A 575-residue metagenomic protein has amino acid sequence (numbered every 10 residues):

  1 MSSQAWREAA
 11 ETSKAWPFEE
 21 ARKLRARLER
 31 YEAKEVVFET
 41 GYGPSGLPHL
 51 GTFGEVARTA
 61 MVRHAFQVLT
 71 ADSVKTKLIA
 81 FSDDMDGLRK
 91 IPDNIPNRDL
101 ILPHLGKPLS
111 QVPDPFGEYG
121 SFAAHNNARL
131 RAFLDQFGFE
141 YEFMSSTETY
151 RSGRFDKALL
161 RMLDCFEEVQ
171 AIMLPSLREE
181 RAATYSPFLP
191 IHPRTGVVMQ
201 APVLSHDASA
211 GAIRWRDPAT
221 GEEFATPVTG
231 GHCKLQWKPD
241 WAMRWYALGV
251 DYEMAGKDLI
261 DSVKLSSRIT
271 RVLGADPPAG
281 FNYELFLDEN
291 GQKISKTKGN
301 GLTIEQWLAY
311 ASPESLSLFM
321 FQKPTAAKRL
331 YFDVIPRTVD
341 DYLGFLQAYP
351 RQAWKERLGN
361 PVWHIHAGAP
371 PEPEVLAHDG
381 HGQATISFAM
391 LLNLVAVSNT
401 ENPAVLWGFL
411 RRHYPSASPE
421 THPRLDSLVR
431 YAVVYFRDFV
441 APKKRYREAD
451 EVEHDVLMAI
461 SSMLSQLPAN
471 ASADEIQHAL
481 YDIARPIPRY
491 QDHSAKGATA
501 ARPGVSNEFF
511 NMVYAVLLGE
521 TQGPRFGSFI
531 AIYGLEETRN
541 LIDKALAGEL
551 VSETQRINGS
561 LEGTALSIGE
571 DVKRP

Functional and structural regions predicted by a protein language model:
M1-E35, P48, A71-I79, Q170 (+2 more regions): Basic, alpha-helical terminal appendages of large translation-related enzymes
S2-P96, D240-S262: N-terminal catalytic cores of NTP/NDP-binding nucleotidyl/phosphoryl-transfer enzymes
L24-R27, R63, A123-L134, T229-D240 (+1 more regions): Structured alpha-helical segments in the cores of large, soluble enzyme domains
L69-V74, R129-E142: A structural motif corresponding to the C-terminal end of an alpha-helix and its immediate exit/capping segment
M85-L102, A158-L159, L163, K293 (+1 more regions): Charged, often glycine-rich, active-site loop that binds/positions anionic groups
D99-A123, F133, F137: A glycine-rich helix N-cap at a beta->alpha junction
F139-E305: Active-site cores that bind ATP or allylic diphosphates and position pyrophosphate for catalysis
D258, V263, E284-V434, L518-I557: Catalytic adenosine-cofactor/nucleotide-binding cores of aminoacyl-tRNA synthetases and other
